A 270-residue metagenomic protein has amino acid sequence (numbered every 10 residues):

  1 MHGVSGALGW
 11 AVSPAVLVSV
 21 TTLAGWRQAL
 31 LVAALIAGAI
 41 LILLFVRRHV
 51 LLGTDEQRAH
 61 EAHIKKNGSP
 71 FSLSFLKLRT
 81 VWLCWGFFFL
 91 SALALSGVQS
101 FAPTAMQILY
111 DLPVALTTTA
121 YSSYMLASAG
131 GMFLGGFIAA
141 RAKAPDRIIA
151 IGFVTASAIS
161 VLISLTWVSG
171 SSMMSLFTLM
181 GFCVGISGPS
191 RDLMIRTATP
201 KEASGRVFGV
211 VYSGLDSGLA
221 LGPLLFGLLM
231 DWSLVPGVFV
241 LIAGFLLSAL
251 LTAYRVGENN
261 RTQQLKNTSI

Functional and structural regions predicted by a protein language model:
H2-L52: Helix-loop-helix hairpin linking two adjacent transmembrane segments in secondary transporters
T22-A34, L228-F245: A membrane-interface helix-boundary motif in multi-pass transporters
L52-L83: Juxtamembrane intracellular "pre-TM" segments in multi-pass secondary transporters
T80-M125, A129-M132: Extracytoplasmic gate region of multi-pass secondary transporters
M132-A144, M230: Helix-to-loop junctions at the C-terminal end of transmembrane segments in multipass secondary transporters
R141-F153: Cytoplasmic membrane-interface "Motif A"-like loop-to-helix N-cap segments of 12-TM Major Facilitator Superfamily
T155-V168: C-terminal ends and interior cores of transmembrane alpha-helices in multi-pass membrane transporters/permeases
I186-T199: Intracellular juxtamembrane helix-capping segments at the cytosolic ends of symmetry-related transmembrane helices
